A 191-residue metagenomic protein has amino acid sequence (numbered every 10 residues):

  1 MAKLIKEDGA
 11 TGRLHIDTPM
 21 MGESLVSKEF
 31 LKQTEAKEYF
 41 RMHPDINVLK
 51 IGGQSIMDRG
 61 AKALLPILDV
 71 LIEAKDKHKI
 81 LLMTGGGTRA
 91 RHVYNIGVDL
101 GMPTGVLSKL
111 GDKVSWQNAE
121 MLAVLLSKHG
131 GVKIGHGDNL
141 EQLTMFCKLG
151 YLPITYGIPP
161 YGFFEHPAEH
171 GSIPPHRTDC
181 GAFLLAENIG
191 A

Functional and structural regions predicted by a protein language model:
M1-L81: N-terminal glycine-/serine-/threonine-rich phosphate-binding loop
K6-S24, Y39-R41, H78-S127: Glycine-rich nucleotide/cofactor/substrate-binding loop typically near the N-terminus or early in the first domain
K50-G52, M83-T84, I154-G157: Short beta-strand segments
S55-M57, G87-R91, Y161-G162: Short, active-site-adjacent cap segments at secondary-structure transitions
Y94-G181, L185-N188: Ligand-binding beta-strand-loop-alpha-helix segment within the catalytic cores of soluble metabolic enzymes
A191: Short glycine/serine/threonine/alanine-rich loop segments
